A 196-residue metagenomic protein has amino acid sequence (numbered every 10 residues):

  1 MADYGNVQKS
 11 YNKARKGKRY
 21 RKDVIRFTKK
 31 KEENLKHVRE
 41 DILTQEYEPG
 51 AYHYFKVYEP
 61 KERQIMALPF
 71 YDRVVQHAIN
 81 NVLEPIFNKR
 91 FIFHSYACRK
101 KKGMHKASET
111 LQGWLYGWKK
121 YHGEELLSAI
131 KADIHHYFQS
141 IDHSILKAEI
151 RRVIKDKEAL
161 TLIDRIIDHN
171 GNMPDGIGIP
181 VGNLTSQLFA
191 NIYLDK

Functional and structural regions predicted by a protein language model:
M1-K36: Non-catalytic, polymerase-adjacent accessory regions of viral genome-replication enzymes
Y4, V82-Q139: Active-site-proximal segment of RNA-dependent polymerases
N6, E40-K61, V74, A78-N81 (+2 more regions): Reverse-transcriptase-like RNA-dependent polymerase core
K13-R26, F55-M66, R90-H94: Glycine-/proline-rich flexible loop or hinge segments
V24, T28, A97, K101 (+3 more regions): Conserved phosphate/pyrophosphate-binding and hydrolysis machinery centered on Walker-type P-loop NTPases, extending
N34, D41-I42, W114-K196: Conserved polymerase palm-domain catalytic core
R63-I92, D175-K196: Conserved pre-motif C helix in the palm subdomain of viral-like polymerases
